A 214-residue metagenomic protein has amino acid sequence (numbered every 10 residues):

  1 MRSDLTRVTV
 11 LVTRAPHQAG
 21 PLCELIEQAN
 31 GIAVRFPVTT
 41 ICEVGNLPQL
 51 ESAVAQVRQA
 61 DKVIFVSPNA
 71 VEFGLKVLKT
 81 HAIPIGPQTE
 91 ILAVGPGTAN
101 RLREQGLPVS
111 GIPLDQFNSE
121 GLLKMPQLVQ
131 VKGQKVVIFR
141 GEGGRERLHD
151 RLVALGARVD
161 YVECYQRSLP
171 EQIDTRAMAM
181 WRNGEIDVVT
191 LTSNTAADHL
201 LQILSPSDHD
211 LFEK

Functional and structural regions predicted by a protein language model:
M1-K214: Signature of uroporphyrinogen-III synthase
